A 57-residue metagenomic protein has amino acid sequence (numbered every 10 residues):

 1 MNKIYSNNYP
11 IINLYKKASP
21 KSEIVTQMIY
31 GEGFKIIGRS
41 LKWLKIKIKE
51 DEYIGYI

Functional and structural regions predicted by a protein language model:
M1-S19, Q27-Y30, I37-S40, K47-E50: SH3-family beta-barrel domains
F34, I46, Y56: Short, structured motif recognition centered on aromatic/hydrophobic residues
D51-I57: A short macromolecule-binding patch
